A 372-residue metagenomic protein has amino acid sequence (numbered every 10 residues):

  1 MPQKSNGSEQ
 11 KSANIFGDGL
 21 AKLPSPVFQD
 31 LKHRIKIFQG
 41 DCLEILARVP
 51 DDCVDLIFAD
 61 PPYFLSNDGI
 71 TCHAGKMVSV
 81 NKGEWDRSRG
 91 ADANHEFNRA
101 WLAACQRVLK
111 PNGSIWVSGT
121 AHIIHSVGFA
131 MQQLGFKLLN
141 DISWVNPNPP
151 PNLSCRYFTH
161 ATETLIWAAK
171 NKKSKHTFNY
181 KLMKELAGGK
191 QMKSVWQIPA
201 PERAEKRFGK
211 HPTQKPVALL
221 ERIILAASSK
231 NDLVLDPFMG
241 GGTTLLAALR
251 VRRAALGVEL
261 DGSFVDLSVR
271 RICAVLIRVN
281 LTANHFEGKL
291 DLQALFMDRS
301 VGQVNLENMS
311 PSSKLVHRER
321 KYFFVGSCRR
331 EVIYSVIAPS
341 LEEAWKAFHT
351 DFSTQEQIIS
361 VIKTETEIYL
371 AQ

Functional and structural regions predicted by a protein language model:
M1, Q303-H317, E367-Q372: Short intrinsically disordered terminal tails
P2-D266: Core catalytic lobe of class I
L23-K32, V269-A283: Short, conserved SAM-binding/catalytic segment of Class I S-adenosyl-L-methionine-dependent methyltransferases
S79-W85, C273-F296: Conserved phosphoryl-transfer catalytic core
S312-E331: Short aromatic-glycine-(Arg/Gly/Cys) micro-motifs in beta-strand/loop hairpins
R330-S340: A short, exposed loop/beta-hairpin motif centered on an aromatic-Gly-Thr core
T350-Q372: Short, mixed-charge low-complexity intrinsically disordered segments
